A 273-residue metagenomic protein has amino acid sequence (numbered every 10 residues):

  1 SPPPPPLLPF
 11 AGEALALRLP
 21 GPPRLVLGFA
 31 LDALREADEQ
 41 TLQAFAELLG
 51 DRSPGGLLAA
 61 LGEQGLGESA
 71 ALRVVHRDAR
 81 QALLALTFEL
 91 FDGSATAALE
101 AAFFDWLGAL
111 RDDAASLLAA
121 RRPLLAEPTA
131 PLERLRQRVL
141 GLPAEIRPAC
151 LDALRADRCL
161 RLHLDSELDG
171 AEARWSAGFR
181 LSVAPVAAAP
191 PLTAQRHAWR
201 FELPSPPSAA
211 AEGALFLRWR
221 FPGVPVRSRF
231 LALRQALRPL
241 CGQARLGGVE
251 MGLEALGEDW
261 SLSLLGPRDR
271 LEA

Functional and structural regions predicted by a protein language model:
S1-R18, L117-L231: Proteolytic maturation boundary segments
A11, T41-L42, L83-T87: Flexible glycine/proline-enriched surface loops and loop-helix/loop-strand junctions
R24-D32, L58-L151, L160-L162, G213-G223 (+1 more regions): M16 family metallopeptidases and their MPP-like homologs
L25-L49: Extended catalytic-interface subdomain
E36-Q40, A97-A98, A171-R174: Short conserved micro-motifs at the rims of enzyme active sites and ligand-binding pockets
T41-S53, A102-L107, L237: Bilobed periplasmic-binding protein/Venus flytrap-like ligand-binding cleft at the lobe interface of extracytoplasmic
E47-L48, A60, A153, E167: Residue-level preference for alpha-helix termini and adjacent loops
